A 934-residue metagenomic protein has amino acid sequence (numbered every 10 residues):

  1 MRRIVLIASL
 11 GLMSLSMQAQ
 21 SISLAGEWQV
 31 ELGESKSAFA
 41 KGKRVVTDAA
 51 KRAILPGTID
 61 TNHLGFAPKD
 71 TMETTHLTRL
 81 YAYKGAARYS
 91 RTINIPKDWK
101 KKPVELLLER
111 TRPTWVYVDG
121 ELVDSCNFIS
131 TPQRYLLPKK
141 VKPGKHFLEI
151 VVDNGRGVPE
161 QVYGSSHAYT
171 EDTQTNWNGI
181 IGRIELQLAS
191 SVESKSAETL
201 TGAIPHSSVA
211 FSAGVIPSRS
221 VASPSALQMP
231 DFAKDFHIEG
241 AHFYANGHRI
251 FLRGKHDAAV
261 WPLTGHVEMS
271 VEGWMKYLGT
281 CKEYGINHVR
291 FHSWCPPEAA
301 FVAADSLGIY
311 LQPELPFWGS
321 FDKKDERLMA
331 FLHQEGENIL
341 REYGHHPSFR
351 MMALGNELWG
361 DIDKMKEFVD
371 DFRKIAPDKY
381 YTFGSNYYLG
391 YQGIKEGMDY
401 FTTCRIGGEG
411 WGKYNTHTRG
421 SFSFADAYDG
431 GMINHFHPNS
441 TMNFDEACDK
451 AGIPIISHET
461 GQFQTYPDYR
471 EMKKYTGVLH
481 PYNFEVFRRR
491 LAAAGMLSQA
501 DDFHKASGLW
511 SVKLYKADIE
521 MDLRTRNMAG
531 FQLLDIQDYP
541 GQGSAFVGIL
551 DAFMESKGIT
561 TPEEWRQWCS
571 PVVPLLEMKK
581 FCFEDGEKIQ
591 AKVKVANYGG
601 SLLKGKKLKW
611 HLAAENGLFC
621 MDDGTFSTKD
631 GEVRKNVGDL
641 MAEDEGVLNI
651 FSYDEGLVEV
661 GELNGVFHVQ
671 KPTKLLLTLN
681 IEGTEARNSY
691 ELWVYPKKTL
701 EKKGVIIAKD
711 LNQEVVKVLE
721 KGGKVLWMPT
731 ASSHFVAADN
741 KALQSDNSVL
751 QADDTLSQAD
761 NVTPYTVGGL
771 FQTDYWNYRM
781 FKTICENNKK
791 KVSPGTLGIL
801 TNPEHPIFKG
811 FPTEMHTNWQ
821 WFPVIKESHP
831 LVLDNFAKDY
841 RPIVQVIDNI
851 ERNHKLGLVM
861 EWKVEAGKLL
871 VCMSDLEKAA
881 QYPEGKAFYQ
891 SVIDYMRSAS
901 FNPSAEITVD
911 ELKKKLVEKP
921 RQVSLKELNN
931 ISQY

Functional and structural regions predicted by a protein language model:
A19-M72, F147-P159, T173-Q174, G179-S191 (+2 more regions): Accessory carbohydrate-binding/adhesion or oligomerization-edge regions at the termini of glycan-active proteins
G26, V30-S35, K84-V192, E298 (+1 more regions): Accessory beta-strand-rich segments of carbohydrate-active enzymes
V104, V116-V118, T201, A210-A213 (+5 more regions): Beta-strand-rich binding/interaction modules
A222, A226-C281, L692: N-terminal carbohydrate-binding accessory modules
L278, H288-L550: Substrate-binding/catalytic cleft of secreted carbohydrate-active enzymes, primarily glycoside hydrolases
I375, L534-G599, P920: Aromatic-rich peripheral "rim/lid" segments of glycoside hydrolase catalytic domains that contact and position glycan
I433-M442, H734, D774-P883, S900-Y934: Catalytic beta-strand/loop cores that center a nucleophilic Ser/Cys/Thr and support acyl-enzyme chemistry
K703-N740, S748, D754-T755, A759-N777 (+2 more regions): Short alpha-beta junction capping motif
